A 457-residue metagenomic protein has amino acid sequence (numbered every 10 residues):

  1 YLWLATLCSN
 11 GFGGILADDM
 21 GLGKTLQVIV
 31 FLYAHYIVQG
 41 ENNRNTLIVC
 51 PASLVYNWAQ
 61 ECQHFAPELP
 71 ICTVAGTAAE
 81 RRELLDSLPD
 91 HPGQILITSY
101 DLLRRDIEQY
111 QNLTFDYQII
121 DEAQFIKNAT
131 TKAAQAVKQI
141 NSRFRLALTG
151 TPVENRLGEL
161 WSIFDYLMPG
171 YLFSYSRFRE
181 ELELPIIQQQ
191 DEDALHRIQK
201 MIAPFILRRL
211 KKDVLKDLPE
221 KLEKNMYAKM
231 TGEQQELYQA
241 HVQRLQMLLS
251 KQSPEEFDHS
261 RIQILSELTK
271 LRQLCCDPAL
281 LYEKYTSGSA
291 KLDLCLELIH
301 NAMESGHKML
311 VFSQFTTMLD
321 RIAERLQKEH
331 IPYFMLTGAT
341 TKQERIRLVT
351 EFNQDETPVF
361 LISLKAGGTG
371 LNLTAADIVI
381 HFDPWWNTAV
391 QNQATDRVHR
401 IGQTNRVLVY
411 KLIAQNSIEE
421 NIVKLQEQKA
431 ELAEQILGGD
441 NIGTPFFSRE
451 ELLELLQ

Functional and structural regions predicted by a protein language model:
Y1-D191, R197-Q457: ASCE P-loop NTPase motor core, strongest for the SF2 helicase catalytic module
